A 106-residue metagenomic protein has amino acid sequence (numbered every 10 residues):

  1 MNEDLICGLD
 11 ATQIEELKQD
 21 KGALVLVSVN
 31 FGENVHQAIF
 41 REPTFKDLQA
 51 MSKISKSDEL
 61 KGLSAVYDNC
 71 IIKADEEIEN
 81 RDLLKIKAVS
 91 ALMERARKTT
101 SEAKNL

Functional and structural regions predicted by a protein language model:
M1-L48: Short, charged/polar N-terminal "headpieces" of proteins
S28-L106: Short, surface-exposed, charged amphipathic helix/loop patches that serve as local interaction elements
